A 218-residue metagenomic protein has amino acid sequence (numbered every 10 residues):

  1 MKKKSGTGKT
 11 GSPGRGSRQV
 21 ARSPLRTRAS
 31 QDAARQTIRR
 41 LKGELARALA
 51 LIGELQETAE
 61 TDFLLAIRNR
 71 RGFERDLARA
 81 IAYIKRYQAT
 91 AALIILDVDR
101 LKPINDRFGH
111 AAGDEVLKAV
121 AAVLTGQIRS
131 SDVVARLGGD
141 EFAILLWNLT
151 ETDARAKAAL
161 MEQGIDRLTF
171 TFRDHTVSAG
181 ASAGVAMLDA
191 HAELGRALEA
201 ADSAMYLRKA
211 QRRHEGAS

Functional and structural regions predicted by a protein language model:
S23-F63, R70-A82, D132-V133, L145: Signal-transducing coiled-coil linker helices
E54, A59, R79-A92, L96 (+4 more regions): Nucleotide second-messenger and two-component phosphorelay signaling modules
Q56-R75, L96-G109, K118: Conserved nucleotide-binding and Mg2+-coordinating catalytic segments in signaling enzymes
L101, V120, V134, F142 (+1 more regions): Hydrophobic framework residues that shape the active-site pocket of cyclic nucleotide turnover catalytic cores
V116, A143-M161: Short helix/loop segment flanking the catalytic signature motif in cyclic-nucleotide metabolism enzymes
A121-A122, D153-T171: Alpha-helical scaffold within the catalytic cores of cyclic-nucleotide enzymes
R136, I165-A181, R213-S218: Catalytic core regions of nucleotide second-messenger enzymes
R155, A159, R173, A186-S218: Catalytic-core segments of nucleotide cyclases and related cyclic-nucleotide turnover enzymes
